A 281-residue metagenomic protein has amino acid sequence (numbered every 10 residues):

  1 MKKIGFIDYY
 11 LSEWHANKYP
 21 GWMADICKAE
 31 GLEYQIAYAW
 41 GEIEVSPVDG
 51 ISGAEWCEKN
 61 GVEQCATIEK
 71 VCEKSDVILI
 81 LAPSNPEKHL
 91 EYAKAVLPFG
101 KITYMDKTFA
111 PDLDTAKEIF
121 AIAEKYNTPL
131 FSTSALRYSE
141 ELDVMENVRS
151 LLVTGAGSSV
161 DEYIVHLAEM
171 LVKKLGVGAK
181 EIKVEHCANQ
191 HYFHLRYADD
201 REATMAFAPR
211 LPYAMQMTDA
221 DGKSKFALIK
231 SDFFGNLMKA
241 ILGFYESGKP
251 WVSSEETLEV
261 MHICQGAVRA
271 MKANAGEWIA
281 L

Functional and structural regions predicted by a protein language model:
M1-C57: N-terminal Rossmann-like dinucleotide-binding module
E30, W56-F120: Beta-loop-alpha module in the N-terminal Rossmann-like domain of NAD(P)-dependent dehydrogenases, especially those
A37, S75-D76, R149: Conserved acidic residues
P47, C57-K59, E63, K70 (+2 more regions): C-terminal helix-rich "cap/oligomerization" subdomain common to oxidoreductases
G100, N127, N274-A275: Glycine-centered short loops/turns at secondary-structure junctions
Y104, F109-I164: A contiguous active-site-proximal alpha/beta segment in oxidoreductase catalytic domains
S150-P212, E255-H262: Rossmann-like dinucleotide-binding domain that binds NAD(P)(H)
R210-K249: Interdomain hinge/lid region at the active-site interface of Rossmann-like NAD(P)-dependent oxidoreductases
